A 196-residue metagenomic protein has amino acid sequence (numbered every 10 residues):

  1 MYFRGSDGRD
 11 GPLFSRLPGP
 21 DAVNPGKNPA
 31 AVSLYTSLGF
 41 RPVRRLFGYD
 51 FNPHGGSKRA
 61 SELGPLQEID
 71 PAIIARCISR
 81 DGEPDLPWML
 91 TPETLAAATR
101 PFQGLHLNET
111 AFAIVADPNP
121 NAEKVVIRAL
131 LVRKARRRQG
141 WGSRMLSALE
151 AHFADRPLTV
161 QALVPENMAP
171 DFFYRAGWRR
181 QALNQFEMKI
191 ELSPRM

Functional and structural regions predicted by a protein language model:
M1-G11, S33-S37, R138-A151: Conserved acetyl-CoA-binding loop-helix of GNAT-fold acetyltransferases
M1-Y2, R128-R138, V164: A short, internal acetyl-CoA/4′-phosphopantetheine-binding micro-motif in the GNAT/acyltransferase core
P12-K27, F153-P165: Conserved GNAT acetyl-CoA-binding A-motif
G26-R44, S143, V164-L183: Conserved active-site alpha-helix within GNAT-family acetyltransferase domains
L38-E123: Amide-forming acyltransferase catalytic core, primarily the GNAT-like/NAT-type and related acyltransferase folds
D50-H54, K189-R195: Short beta-strand-to-coil "C-cap" segments at the C-terminal boundary of structured domains/repeats, marking
D117-L130, R137, R156, A182-N184: A conserved beta-turn-beta hairpin within the catalytic core of GNAT-like acetyltransferases that forms part
D117-P118, Q161-P165, E191: Structural motif
